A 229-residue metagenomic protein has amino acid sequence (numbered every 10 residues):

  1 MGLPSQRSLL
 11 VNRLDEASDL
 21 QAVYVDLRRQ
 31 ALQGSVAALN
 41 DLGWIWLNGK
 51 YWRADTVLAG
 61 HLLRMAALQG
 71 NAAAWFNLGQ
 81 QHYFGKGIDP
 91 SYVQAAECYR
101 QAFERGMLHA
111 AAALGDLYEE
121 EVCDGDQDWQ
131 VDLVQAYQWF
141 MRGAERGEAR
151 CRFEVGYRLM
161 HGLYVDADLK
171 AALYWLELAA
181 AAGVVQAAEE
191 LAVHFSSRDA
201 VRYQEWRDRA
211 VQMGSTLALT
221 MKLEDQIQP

Functional and structural regions predicted by a protein language model:
P4-Y51: Alpha-helical segment of the N-proximal tetratricopeptide repeat
L9, D41-N48, N77-F84, A113-D124 (+3 more regions): Hydrophobic face of amphipathic alpha-helices that form TPR/SEL1-like repeat modules and related alpha-solenoid
E16-V25, R53-L62, D89-C98, D124-W139 (+2 more regions): Structural signature of tandem alpha-helical TPR/SEL1-like repeats, specifically the intra-repeat loop/turn
R29-Q30, R64-A66, Q101-A102, M141-G143 (+2 more regions): Canonical positions in the second alpha-helix
Q33-S35, N48-K50, Q69-N71, F84-K86 (+10 more regions): Short helix-capping/linker turns of helical repeat alpha-solenoids
A38, A74, A110, C151 (+2 more regions): TPR alpha-solenoid repeat register
S196-P229: Terminal, low-structured helical/coil segments at or just beyond the last alpha-helical repeat
